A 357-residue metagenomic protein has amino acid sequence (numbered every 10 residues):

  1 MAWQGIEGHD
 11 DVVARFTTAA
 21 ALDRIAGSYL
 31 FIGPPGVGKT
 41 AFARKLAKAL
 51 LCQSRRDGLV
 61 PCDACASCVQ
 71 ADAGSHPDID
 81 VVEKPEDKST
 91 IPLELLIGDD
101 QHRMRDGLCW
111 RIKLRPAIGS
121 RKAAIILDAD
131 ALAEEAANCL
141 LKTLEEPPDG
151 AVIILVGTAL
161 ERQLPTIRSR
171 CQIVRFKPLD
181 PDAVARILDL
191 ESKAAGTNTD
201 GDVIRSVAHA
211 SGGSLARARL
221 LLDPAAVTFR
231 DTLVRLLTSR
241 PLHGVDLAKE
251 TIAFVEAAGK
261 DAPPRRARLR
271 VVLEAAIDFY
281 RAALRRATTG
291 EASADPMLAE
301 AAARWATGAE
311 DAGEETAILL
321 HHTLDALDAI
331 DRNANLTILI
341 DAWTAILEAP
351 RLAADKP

Functional and structural regions predicted by a protein language model:
M1-A49, D149-A151, T158-A275, F279-P357: Charged, glycine-rich active-site and insertion segments that engage polyanionic ligands
M1-E135, A303-R304: Clamp-loader machinery-focused feature within the broader ASCE/P-loop NTPase space
A73-S75, P147, I167: Short, structurally constrained coil/turn elements that cap an alpha-helix or connect an alpha-helix to the following
D106-W110, K142-E145, D189: A broadly conserved amphipathic alpha-helix scaffold signal in soluble, globular proteins
K113, N138-V152: Conserved catalytic/switch belt of AAA+ P-loop NTPases
G119-A123, P148-I154: Loop/turn-to-beta-strand initiation segments
A123-I125, E145, Q172-I173: Short aromatic/hydrophobic contact patches that present stacked aromatics for nucleic-acid/ligand binding
I126-L127, L140-L141, G157: Hydrophobic residues in beta-strands of the RecA-like P-loop NTPase core, especially within AAA+ ATPase
